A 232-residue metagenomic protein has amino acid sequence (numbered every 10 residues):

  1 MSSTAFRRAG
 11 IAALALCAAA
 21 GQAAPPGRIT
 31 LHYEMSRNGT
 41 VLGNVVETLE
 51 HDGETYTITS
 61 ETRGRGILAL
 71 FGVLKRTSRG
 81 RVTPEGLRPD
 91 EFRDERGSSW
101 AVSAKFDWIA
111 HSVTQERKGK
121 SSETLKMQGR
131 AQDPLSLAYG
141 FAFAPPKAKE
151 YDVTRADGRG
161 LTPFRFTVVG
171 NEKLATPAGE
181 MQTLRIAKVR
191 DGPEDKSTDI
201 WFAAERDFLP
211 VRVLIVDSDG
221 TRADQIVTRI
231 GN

Functional and structural regions predicted by a protein language model:
M1-G10: Bacterial N-terminal signal peptides that target proteins for export
G10-A18: Bacterial N-terminal signal peptides
A19-A23: Sec/Tat signal peptide C-region and signal peptidase I cleavage site
A24-W108, F143-N232: Acidic, serine/threonine-rich low-complexity disordered tracts
S99-A142: Hydrophobic, well-structured mid-protein blocks that either form specific transmembrane helices
